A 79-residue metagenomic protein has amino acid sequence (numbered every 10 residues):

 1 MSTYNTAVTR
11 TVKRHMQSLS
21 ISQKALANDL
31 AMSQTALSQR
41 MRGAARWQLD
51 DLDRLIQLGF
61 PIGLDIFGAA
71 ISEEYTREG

Functional and structural regions predicted by a protein language model:
M1-L19: A short, Lys/Arg-rich alpha-helix, primarily the initiator
S2-T3, Q39, D65-G79: Short, charged recognition helix plus adjacent turn of helix-turn-helix-like nucleic-acid-binding domains
Q23, Q34, L52: Helix-turn-helix DNA-binding elements, focusing on the entry/boundary residues of the two helices that contact DNA
L26-A27: Short alpha-helical "recognition helix" segments of helix-turn-helix
A31-W47: Recognition helix of helix-turn-helix/homeodomain-like DNA-binding domains that insert into the DNA major groove
D50-I66: DNA major-groove recognition helix of helix-turn-helix/homeodomain DNA-binding modules
